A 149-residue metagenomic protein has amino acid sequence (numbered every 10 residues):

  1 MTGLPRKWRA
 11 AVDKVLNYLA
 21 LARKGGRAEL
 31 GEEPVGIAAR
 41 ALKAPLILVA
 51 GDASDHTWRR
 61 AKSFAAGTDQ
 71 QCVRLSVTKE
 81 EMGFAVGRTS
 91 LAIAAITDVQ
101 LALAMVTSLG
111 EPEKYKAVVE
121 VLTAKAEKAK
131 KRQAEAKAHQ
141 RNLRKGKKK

Functional and structural regions predicted by a protein language model:
M1-L16: Short, compositionally biased "basic patch" segments
K14-L46: N-terminal first-folded block
V49: Acidic/histidine-rich catalytic cores and adjacent linkers of DNA breakage/strand-transfer/modification proteins
D52-D55: Gly/Ser/Thr-rich loops at beta-strand to alpha-helix junctions that form or flank small-molecule/cofactor-binding
T57-Q71: A short, gly/pro- and small-residue-rich
T68-T97: Mid-chain, well-packed structural core segment of small domains
V86-A124: C-terminal structural segments of small proteins and small subunits
L122-K149: Charge-patterned, long linear interaction tracts outside catalytic cores
